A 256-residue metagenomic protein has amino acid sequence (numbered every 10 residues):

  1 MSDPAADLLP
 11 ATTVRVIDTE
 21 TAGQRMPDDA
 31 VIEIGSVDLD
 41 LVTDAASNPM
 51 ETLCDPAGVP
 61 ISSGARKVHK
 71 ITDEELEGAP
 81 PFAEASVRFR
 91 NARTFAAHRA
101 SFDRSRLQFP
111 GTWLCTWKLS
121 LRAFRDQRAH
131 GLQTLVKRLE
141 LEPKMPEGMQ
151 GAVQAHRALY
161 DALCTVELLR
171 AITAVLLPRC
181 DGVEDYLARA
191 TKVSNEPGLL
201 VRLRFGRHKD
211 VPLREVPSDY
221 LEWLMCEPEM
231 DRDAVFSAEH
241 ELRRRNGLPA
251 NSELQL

Functional and structural regions predicted by a protein language model:
S2-V14, M26-I71, R90-H208: Metal-dependent phosphoesterase core characteristic of DEDDh/y 3'-5' exonuclease domains
T19-P27: Short acidic, Gly/Ser-rich segments with clustered Asp/Glu that frequently serve as metal-coordination loops in enzyme
E20, A79-P80, A100-F102: Short beta->alpha connector loops
K67-F89: Metal-dependent phosphoesterase signature
A123, L139, I172, L224-P228 (+2 more regions): Generic structural signal for hydrophobic core residues of well-folded globular domains
D161, T165, Y220, A234-E241: Short, hydrophobic-biased amphipathic alpha-helical segments
A190-F236: Acidic, Ser/Thr-rich low-complexity intrinsically disordered segments
A234-L256: Linear-motif-rich, low-complexity cytosolic tails and juxtamembrane regions
